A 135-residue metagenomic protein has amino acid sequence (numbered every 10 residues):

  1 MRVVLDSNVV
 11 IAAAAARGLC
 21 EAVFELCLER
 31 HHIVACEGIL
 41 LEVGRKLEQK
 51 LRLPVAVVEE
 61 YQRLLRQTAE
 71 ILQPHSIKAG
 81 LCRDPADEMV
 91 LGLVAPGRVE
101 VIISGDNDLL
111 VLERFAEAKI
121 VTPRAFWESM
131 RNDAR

Functional and structural regions predicted by a protein language model:
M1, V99-V101, E117: The start of beta-strands in P-loop NTPase/AAA+ ATPase cores
M1-A35: Short, well-structured N-terminal submotif of metal-dependent ribonuclease cores
D6-S7, A35-C36, G105-D106, T122-P123: A secondary-structure boundary/capping signal
A12-A14, K46, L112, S129-M130: Residues that scaffold the ATP/ADP-binding catalytic core of kinase and kinase-like folds
F24-K78: PIN-domain endoribonuclease scaffold, especially VapC-family toxins
R63, L93, L112: Hydrophobic/aromatic ligand-binding patch that stacks against planar heteroaromatic rings of cofactors or nucleotides
Q67-I102, N107: Active-site neighborhoods of divalent-metal-dependent phosphate/nucleic-acid chemistry enzymes
L81, G97, N107-R135: Acidic, PIN/NYN-like endoribonuclease modules and their adjacent C-terminal/linker elements
